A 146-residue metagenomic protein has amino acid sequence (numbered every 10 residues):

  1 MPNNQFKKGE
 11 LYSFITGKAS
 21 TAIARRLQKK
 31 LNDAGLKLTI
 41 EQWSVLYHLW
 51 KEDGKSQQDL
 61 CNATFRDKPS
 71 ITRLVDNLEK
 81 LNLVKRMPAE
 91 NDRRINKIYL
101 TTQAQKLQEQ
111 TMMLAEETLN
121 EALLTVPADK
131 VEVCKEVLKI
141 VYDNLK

Functional and structural regions predicted by a protein language model:
M1-A34: N-terminal leader segment of winged-helix/HTH proteins
M1-Q5, A128-K146: C-terminal regulatory/oligomerization modules of transcriptional regulators
Y12, E41-Q42, Q103, K130: N-terminal positioning helix adjacent to the helix-turn-helix/winged-helix DNA-binding module
A19, I23, K30, T64 (+4 more regions): Alpha-helical linker/hinge and terminal dimerization helices associated with HTH transcriptional regulators
T21, R25-R66: N-terminal helix-turn-helix DNA-binding core of bacterial DNA-binding proteins
I40, E52-I98: Canonical helix-turn-helix DNA-binding module
Y47-H48, N62, E109, K135 (+1 more regions): A cross-family signal for key residues in well-ordered alpha-helices that form functional helical elements
D76-E136: Charged, amphipathic alpha-helical coiled-coil/dimerization segments
